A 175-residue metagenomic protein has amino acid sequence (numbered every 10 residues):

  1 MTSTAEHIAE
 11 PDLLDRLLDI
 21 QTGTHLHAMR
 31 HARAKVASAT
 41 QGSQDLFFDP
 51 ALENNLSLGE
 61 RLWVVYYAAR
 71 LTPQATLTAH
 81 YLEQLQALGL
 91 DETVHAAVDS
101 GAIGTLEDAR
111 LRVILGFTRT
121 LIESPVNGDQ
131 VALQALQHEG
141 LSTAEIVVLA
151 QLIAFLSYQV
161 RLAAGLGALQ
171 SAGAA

Functional and structural regions predicted by a protein language model:
M1-A96, T105-L106, V113, S171-A172: Secretory/endomembrane lumenal or extracellular ectodomains immediately following the signal peptide
A34-S38, E123, A154: Generic structural signal for well-ordered, non-transmembrane alpha-helical segments in soluble/cytosolic regions
R61-T72, T76, R110-Q130, A150-I153: Amphipathic, charged-and-aliphatic alpha-helical interface segments that function as noncatalytic docking
Y67, Q84, A97, G101 (+2 more regions): Short acidic/histidine-centered micro-motifs embedded in hydrophobic/aromatic stretches that mark compact functional
G89-H95, P125-A135: Acidic-glycine-rich active-site phosphate/pyrophosphate-binding loop
D99-G101, T120, Q130, Q134: Alpha-helical propensity feature that highlights long, continuous alpha-helices across diverse contexts
G128-A175: Preference for long, well-ordered alpha-helical segments
